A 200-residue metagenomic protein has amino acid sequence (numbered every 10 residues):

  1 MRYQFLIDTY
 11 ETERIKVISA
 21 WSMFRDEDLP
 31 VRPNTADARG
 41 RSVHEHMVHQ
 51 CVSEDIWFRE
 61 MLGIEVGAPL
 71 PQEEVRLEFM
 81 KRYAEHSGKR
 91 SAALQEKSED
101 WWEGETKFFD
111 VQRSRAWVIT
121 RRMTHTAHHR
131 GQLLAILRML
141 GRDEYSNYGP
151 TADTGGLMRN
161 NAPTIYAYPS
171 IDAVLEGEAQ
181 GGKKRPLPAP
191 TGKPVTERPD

Functional and structural regions predicted by a protein language model:
M1-I7, R76-M80, T120-M123: Active-site rim elements
I7-I18, L29-P71, K107-D200: Short, contiguous alpha-helical
Y10, R14, W21, Y83 (+1 more regions): Hydrophobic alpha-helical core bundles mediating ligand binding, dimerization, or RNAP-core interactions
F24-D26: Membrane-proximal, proline-rich intrinsically disordered regions
E60-S98: Helix-adjacent hinge/juxtasegments
Q95-F109: Acidic catalytic patch
